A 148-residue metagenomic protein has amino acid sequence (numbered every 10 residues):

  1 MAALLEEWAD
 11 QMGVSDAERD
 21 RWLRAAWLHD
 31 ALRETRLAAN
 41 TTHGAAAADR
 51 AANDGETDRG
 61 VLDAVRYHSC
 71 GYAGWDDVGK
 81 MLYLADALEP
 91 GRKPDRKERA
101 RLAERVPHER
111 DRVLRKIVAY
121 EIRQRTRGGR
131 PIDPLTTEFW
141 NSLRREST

Functional and structural regions predicted by a protein language model:
L4-E7, Q124: Solvent-exposed, charged/polar functional surfaces in cytosolic regulatory/catalytic domains
E6-K116: Divalent metal-dependent catalytic cores for phosphoryl transfer on phosphate-bearing substrates
I117-E121: C-terminal beta-signal and terminal closure region of outer-membrane beta-barrel proteins
R123-T148: Charged phosphate-binding loop/patch that engages nucleotide di/tri-phosphates or the phosphate backbone of nucleic
